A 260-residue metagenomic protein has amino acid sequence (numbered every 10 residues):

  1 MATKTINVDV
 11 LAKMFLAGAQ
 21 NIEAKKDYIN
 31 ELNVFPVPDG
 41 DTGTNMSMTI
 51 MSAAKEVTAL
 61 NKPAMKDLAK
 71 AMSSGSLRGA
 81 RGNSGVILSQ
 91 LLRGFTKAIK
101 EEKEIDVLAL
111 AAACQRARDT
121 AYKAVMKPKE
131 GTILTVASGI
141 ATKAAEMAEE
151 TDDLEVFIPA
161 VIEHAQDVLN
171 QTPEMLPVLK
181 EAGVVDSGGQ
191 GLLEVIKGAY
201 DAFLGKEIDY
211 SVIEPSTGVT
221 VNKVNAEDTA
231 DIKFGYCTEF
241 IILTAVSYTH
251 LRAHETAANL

Functional and structural regions predicted by a protein language model:
M1, T256-A257: Residue-level detector of intrinsically disordered, flexible termini and proteolytic processing junctions
M1-N225, F234: N-terminal glycine-/lysine-enriched basic segments
A54, T244-V246: A generic structural motif
A230-T244: Short glycine-/aliphatic-rich beta-strand segments at the starts of folded cytosolic domains
T249-T256: Conserved small/polar residues in nucleotide/adenosyl-binding loops
